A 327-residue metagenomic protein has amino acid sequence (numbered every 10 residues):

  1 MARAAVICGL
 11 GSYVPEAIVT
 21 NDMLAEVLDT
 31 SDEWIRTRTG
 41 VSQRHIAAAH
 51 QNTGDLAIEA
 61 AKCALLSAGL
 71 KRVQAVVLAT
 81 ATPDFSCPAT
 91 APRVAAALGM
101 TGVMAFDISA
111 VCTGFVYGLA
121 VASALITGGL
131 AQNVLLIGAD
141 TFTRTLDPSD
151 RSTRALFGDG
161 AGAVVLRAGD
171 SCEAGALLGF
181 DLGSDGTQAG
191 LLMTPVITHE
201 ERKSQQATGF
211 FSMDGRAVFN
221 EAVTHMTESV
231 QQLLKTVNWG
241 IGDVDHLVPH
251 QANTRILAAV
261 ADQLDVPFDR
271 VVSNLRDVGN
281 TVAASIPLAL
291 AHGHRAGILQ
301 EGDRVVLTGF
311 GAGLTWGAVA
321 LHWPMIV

Functional and structural regions predicted by a protein language model:
M1-A49, D150-N220, T224, E228 (+1 more regions): Condensing-enzyme catalytic core mediating Claisen C-C bond formation in acyl metabolism
I7-G9, I35, A64, V76 (+7 more regions): Buried hydrophobic positions in well-ordered alpha/beta secondary-structure cores of metabolic enzymes
C8-G11, A79, S109, V134-D140 (+3 more regions): Short beta-strand segments
L28-T37, S86-G99, L136-F142, T198-S204 (+1 more regions): Acidic-glycine-rich active-site phosphate/pyrophosphate-binding loop
V41-Q43, Q74-V77, A96-S109, R144-S149 (+1 more regions): Glycine/charged-rich beta-loop-alpha catalytic/anionic-binding loops adjacent to active sites
G54, I58-A61, L65, P83 (+4 more regions): Claisen-condensing/thiolase-fold acyl-transfer catalytic domains that form or cleave C-C bonds in fatty acid
A60-Q74, E228-D245, G293-I298: Phosphate/pyrophosphate-binding loops at sites that engage ATP/ADP/AMP, CoA/4′-phosphopantetheine, polyphosphate
L125-A161: Flexible, glycine-rich active-site loops centered on histidine and acidic residues that chelate a metal or position
